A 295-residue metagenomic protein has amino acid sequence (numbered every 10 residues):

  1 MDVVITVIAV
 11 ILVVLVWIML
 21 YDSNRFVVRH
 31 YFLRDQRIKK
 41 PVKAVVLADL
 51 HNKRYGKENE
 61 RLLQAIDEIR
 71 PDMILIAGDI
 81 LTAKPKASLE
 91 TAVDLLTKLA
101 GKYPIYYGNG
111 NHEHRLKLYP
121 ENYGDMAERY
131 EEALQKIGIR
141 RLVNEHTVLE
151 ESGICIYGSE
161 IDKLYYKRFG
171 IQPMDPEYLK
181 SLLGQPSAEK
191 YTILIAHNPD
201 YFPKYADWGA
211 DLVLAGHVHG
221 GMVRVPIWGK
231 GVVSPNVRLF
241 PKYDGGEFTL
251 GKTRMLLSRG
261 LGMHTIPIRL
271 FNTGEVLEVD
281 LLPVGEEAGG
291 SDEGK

Functional and structural regions predicted by a protein language model:
M1-I38: N-terminal membrane-anchoring alpha-helices
R34-V45, I139, H146-I156, S187 (+2 more regions): Beta-strand-turn-beta hairpins that frame and shape the catalytic cleft of phosphate-ester-processing enzymes
K40, V45-R140: Membrane-embedded segments
P41-H51, G153-K163, I193-A196, R254-R259: Active-site-proximal beta-strand elements of phosphoester/diester hydrolases
V46-A48, I74-D79, P104-N111, L142-E145 (+3 more regions): Active-site neighborhood of phospho(di)ester-bond hydrolases with catalytic His/Asp-centered motifs
I80-A83, N111-R115, D162-L164, P199-D200 (+2 more regions): Solvent-exposed loop/turn segments at secondary-structure junctions within structured extracellular/periplasmic domains
K117-I137, H146, E151-T192, F202-P203 (+1 more regions): Binuclear metal-dependent hydrolase catalytic cores centered on His/Asp/Glu-rich metal-binding motifs
N198-L277, G285: Conserved beta-sheet core of the metallophosphoesterase superfamily
